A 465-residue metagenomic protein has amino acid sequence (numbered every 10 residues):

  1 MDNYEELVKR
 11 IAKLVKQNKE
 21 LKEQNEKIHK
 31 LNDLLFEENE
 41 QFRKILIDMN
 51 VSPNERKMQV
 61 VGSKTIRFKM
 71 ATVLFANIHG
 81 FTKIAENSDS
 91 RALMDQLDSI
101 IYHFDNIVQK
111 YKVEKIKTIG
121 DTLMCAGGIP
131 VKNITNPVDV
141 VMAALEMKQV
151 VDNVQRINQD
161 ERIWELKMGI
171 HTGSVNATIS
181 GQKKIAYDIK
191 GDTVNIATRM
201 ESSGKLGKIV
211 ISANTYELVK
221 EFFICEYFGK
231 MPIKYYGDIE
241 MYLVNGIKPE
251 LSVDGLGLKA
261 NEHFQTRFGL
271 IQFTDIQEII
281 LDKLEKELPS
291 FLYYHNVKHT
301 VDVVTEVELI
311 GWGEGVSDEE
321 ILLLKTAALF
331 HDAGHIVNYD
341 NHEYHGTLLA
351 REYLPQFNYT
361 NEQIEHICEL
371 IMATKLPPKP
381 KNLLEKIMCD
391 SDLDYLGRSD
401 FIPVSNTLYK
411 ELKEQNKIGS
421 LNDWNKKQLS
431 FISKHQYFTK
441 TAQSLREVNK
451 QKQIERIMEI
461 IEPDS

Functional and structural regions predicted by a protein language model:
D2-K69, S252-Q272, E285: Regulatory cytosolic signal-relay segments
H29, F36, R43, V60-M142: Catalytic NTP-binding/metal-coordinating core of nucleotidyl cyclase/transferase enzymes
K110-D139, N153-D192, M241-Y242, L370: Catalytic core of nucleotidyl cyclases, primarily class III adenylyl/guanylyl cyclases
M147, G169, L292-N296, T300 (+5 more regions): Histidine- and acidic-residue-rich, metal-dependent catalytic cores
V175-N176, S203-F268, K427, Y437 (+1 more regions): Cytosolic regulatory/linker segments at or just downstream of nucleotide-handling modules in signal-transduction
F228, Y359-K417: Histidine/acidic-rich helix-loop-helix segments that form or flank divalent-metal centers in metalloenzyme catalytic
K259-D340: Acidic/His-rich, divalent-metal-binding segments that scaffold phosphate/diphosphate chemistry
G397-S465: A structured, mid-to-C-terminal "fold-capping" secondary-structure block
